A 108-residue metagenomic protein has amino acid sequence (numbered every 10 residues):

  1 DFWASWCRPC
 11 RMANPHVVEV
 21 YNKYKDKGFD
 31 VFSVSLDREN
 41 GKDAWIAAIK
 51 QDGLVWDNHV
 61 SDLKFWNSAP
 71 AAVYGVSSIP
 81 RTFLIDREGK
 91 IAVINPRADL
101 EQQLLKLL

Functional and structural regions predicted by a protein language model:
D1, V31-S35, V60: Short beta-strand segments
D1-R11, V17: Short active-site neighborhood of thiol/selenol oxidoreductases, capturing the structured segment around
F2, D62, P96: Small/polar loops that bind or transfer phosphate-bearing groups
S5-W6, V31, D52, P96: A short, structure-level motif marking secondary-structure boundaries and short turns
W6-P9, R38-K42, N67-A69, I91-A92 (+1 more regions): Flexible loop/turn segments at secondary-structure boundaries
M12-D52, F65-A71: Structural microenvironment flanking redox-active thiols in thiol-disulfide oxidoreductases
I46-F83, R87: Short, internal strand/loop/helix patches that form the active-site neighborhood or redox-interaction surface
S78-L108: Thiol-/selenol-based redox modules, centered on thioredoxin-like and closely related oxidoreductase domains
